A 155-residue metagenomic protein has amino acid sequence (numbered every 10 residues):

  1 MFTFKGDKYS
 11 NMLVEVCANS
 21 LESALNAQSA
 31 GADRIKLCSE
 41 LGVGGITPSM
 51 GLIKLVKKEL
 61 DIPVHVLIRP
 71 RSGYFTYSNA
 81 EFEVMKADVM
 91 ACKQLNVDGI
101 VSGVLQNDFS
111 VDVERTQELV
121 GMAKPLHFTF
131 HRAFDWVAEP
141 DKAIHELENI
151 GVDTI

Functional and structural regions predicted by a protein language model:
F2, E22-L25, L41-H65, N79-E83 (+2 more regions): Active-site-adjacent beta->alpha loops and helix N-cap segments on the catalytic face of soluble alpha/beta enzymes
K8-S20, I68-K86, T129-E139: Active-site mouth loops of central-metabolism enzymes
N11-I35, E40-T47: N-terminal pre-domain/capping segments
V14-V16, I35-L37, V56, V64-I68 (+3 more regions): Hydrophobic faces of well-ordered beta-strands that scaffold small-molecule active sites in alpha/beta enzyme cores
A27, C92, L119, H131 (+1 more regions): Conserved, mostly hydrophobic/aromatic
Q28-I35, L60-P63, N96-G99, M122-L126 (+1 more regions): Glycine-enriched alpha-helix->loop->beta-strand junction motifs that scaffold or abut catalytic
R34-I46, A91-D108, V152-I155: Glycine-rich phosphate-binding active-site loops on the catalytic face of alpha/beta enzymes
F130-R132, A143-I150: Acidic/histidine-rich catalytic cores of soluble enzymes
